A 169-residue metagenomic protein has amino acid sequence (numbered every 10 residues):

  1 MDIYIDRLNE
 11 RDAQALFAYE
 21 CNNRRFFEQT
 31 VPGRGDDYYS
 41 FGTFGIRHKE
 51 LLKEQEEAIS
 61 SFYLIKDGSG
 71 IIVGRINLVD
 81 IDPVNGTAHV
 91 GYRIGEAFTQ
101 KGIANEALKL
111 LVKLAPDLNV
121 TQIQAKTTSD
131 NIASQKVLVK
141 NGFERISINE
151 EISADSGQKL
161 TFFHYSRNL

Functional and structural regions predicted by a protein language model:
M1-H89, Q158-L169: GNAT-family acyltransferases
K66, G91-Q100, T128: A short, internal acetyl-CoA/4′-phosphopantetheine-binding micro-motif in the GNAT/acyltransferase core
G70, G102, N131: Conserved G/P- and acidic residue-centered "switch" motifs that form tight phosphate/ATP-binding loops in soluble
I94, Q100-K113, K136-K140: Conserved acetyl-CoA-binding loop-helix of GNAT-fold acetyltransferases
D117-T127: Conserved GNAT acetyl-CoA-binding A-motif
A125-Q135: Conserved beta-strand-loop-alpha-helix junction that forms the acyl-donor binding cleft
K126, E144-T161: Conserved catalytic-core motifs of GNAT/GCN5-like acyltransferases
